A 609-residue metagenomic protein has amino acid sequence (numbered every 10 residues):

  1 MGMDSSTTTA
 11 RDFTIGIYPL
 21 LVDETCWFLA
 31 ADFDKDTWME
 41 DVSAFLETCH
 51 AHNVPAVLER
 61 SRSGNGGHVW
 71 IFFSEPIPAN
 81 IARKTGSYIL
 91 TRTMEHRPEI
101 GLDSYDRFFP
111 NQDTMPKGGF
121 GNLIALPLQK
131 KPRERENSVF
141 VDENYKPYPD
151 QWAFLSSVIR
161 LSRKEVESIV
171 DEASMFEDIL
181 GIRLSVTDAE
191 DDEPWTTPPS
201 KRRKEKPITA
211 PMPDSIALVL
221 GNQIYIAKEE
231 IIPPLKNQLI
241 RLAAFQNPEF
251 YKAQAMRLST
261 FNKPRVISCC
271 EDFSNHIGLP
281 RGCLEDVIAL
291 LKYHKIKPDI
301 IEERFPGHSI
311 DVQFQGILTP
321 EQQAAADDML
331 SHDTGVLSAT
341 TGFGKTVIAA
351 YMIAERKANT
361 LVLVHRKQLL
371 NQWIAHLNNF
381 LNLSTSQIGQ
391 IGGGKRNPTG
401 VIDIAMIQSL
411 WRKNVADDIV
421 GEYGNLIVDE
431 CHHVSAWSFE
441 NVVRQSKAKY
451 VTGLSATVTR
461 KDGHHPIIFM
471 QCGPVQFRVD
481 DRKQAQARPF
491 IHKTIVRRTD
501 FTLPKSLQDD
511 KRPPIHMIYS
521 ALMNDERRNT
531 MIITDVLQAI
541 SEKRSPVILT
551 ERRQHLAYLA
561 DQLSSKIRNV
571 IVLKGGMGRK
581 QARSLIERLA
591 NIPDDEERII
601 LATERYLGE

Functional and structural regions predicted by a protein language model:
M1-F28, W38-D41, S104-P110, F120-L123 (+5 more regions): DNA replication initiation on ssDNA origins
M1-N65, F72-Y88, E95: Signature for HUH/AEP ssDNA processing cores
S268-D272, H276, L290-S338: Conserved pre-motif I regulatory segment
V287, G424-N425, H432-I495: Post-DEXD/H (motif II) to motif III coupling segment of the RecA-like Helicase ATP-binding lobe
S331-R356, L361: Walker A/P-loop
N371, Q387-T399, V415, V547 (+2 more regions): Conserved helicase ATPase core of P-loop NTP-dependent helicases/translocases
G392-N425, A436-N441, Y606-G608: Conserved helix/coil segment N-terminal to the catalytic DExD/H
D510-E551, A557-D561: Conserved interdomain hinge at the start of the Helicase C-terminal
